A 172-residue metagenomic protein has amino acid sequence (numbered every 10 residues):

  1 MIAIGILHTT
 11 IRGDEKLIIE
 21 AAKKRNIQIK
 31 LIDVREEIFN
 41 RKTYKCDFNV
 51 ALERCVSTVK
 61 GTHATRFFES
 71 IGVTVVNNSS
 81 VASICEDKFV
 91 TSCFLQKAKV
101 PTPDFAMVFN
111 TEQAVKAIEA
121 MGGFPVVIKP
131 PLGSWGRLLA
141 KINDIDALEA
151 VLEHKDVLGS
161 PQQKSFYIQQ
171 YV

Functional and structural regions predicted by a protein language model:
M1, P125, S165: A residue-level signal for beta-strand positions that form part of recognition/binding surfaces within mature
M1-V81, V90: ATP-binding N-terminal substructure of ATP-dependent carboxylate-amine bond-forming enzymes
G5-I6, A51-E53, N77, P103-F105 (+2 more regions): Short catalytic-loop micro-motif centered on adjacent basic/acidic residues
I27-I32, F68-L138: A conserved helix-loop-beta module that forms one wall/lid of the active-site cleft in ATP-utilizing catalytic domains
F39-N40, Q113-A117, A147: Short acidic active-site motifs
Y44, E119-A120, P131-G133, G159-P161 (+1 more regions): Solvent-exposed alpha-helices and their adjacent loops that cap or buttress functional pockets in soluble metabolic
C55, P130, Q170: Short secondary-structure boundary segments
A140-V172: Phosphate-binding site of ATP-dependent enzymes
